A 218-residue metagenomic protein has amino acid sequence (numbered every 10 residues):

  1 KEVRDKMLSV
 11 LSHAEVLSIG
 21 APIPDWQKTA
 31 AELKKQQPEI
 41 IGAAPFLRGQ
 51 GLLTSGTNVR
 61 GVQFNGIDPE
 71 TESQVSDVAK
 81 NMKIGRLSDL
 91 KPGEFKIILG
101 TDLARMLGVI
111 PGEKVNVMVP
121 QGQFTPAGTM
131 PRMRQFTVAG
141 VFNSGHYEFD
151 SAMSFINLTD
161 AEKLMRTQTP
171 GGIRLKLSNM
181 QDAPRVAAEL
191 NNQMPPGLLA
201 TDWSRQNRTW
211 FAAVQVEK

Functional and structural regions predicted by a protein language model:
K1-Q63, S73, I84-G93: Hydrophobic, regular-secondary-structure patches
K6-V10, Q36, N81, M118 (+3 more regions): Conserved, well-folded catalytic cores of nucleic-acid-processing and energy-transducing macromolecular machines
H13-E15, K96, G172-R174: Short aromatic/hydrophobic contact patches that present stacked aromatics for nucleic-acid/ligand binding
P22-K28, T54-G56, G61, E72-V78 (+6 more regions): Solvent-exposed, non-transmembrane alpha-helical starts
G42-P45, V117, A200-D202: General beta-strand structural signal in soluble alpha/beta enzymes
L47, V62-I67, K83-L158, Q168: Hydrophobic secondary-structure segments that place a key small or acidic residue at a functional site
Q121-G122, T129-K218: Mechanotransmission and gating elements of multispan inner-membrane complexes involved in transport and envelope
